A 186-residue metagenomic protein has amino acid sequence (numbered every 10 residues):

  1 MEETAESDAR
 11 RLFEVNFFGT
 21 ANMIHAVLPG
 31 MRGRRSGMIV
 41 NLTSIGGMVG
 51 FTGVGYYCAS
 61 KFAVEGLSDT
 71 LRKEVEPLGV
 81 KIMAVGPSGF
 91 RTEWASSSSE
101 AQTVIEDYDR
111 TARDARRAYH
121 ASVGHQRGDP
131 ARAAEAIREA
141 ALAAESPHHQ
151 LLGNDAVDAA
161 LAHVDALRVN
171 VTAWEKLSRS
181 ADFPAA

Functional and structural regions predicted by a protein language model:
M1, D8-R10: Substrate-binding pocket helix/loop in short-chain dehydrogenase/reductase
M1-E2, V49-G55: Active-site loop immediately N-terminal to the catalytic Tyr-X3-Lys motif of short-chain dehydrogenase/reductase
I24, S60: Active-site helix of classical SDR
A26-R35: A short helix-coil junction within the Rossmann-fold of NAD(P)-dependent oxidoreductases
S44: Residue(s) in the substrate-gating loop at a strand-loop-helix junction that position the organic substrate next
V49, T70-K81: Active-site-adjacent segment of SDR/Rossmann-fold oxidoreductases
P77-P147: SDR active-site lid
